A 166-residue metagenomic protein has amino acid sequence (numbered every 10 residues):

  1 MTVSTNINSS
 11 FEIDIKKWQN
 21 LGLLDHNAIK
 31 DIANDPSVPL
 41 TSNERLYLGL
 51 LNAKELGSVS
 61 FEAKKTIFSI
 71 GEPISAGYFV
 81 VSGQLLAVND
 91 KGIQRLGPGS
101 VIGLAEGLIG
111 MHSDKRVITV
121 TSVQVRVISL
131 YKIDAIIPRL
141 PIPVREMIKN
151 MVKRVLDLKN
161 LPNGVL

Functional and structural regions predicted by a protein language model:
M1-L166: Cytosolic regulatory regions built on CNB/CRP/Popeye-like sensor folds
